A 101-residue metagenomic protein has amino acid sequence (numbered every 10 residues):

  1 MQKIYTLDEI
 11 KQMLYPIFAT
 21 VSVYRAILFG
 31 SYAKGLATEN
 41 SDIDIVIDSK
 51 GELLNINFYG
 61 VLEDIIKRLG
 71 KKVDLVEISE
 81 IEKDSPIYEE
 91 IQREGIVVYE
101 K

Functional and structural regions predicted by a protein language model:
M1-R25, K34-E39, K50-K101: Catalytic core of pol beta-like nucleotidyltransferases
F29-S31: Glycine-rich beta-strand-to-loop/alpha-helix junction loops that act as flexible
D42-D44: Acidic Asp/Glu-based divalent-cation binding sites
V46-D48: Short hydrophobic/aromatic beta-strand micro-patches that form the beta-sheet surface supporting nucleotide- or nucleic
